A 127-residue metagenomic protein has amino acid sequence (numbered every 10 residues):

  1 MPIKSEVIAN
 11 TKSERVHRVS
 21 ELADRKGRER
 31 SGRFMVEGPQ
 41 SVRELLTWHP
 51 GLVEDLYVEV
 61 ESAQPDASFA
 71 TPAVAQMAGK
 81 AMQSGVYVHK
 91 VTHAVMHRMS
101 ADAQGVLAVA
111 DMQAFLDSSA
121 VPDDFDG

Functional and structural regions predicted by a protein language model:
M1-V106: N-terminal positively charged helical leader segments and presequences
D102, V106-F125: Acidic/glycine-rich phosphate/pyrophosphate-binding loops and surrounding catalytic core that coordinate Mg2+
